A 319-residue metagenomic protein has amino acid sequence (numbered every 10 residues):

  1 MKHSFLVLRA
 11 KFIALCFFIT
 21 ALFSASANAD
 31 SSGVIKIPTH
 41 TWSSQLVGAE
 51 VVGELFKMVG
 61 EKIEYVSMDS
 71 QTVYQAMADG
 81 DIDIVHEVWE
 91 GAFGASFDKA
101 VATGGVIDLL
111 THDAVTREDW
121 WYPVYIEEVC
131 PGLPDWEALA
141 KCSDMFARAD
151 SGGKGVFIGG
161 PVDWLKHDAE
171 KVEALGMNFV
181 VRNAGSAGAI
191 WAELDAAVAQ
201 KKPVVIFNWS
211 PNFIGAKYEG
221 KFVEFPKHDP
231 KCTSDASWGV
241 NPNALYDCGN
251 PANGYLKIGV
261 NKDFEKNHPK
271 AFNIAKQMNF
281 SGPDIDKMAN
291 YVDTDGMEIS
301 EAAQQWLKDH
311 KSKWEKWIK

Functional and structural regions predicted by a protein language model:
D30-S44, E61-V66, K154-I158, A275: Short, well-ordered beta-strand elements
W42-S43, E61-A76, N183-E193: Short helix-initiation/N-cap motifs at beta->coil->alpha
A49, M68-G104, E193, F213-Y218: Pocket-flanking alpha-helical
I82-H86, I158-S234: Ligand-binding pocket segment of bilobal, Venus flytrap-like solute-binding proteins
G105-F157: A conserved helix-loop-strand patch within extracytoplasmic ligand-binding domains of the periplasmic binding
E118-V129, G254-N267, N290: A bilobed periplasmic-binding-protein/Venus flytrap-type ligand-binding module shared by bacterial periplasmic
I214-I274, M278: C-terminal lobe and pocket-closing loops of periplasmic/extracytoplasmic Venus-flytrap solute-binding proteins
P251, F264-E265, F272-K319: C-terminal functional modules
